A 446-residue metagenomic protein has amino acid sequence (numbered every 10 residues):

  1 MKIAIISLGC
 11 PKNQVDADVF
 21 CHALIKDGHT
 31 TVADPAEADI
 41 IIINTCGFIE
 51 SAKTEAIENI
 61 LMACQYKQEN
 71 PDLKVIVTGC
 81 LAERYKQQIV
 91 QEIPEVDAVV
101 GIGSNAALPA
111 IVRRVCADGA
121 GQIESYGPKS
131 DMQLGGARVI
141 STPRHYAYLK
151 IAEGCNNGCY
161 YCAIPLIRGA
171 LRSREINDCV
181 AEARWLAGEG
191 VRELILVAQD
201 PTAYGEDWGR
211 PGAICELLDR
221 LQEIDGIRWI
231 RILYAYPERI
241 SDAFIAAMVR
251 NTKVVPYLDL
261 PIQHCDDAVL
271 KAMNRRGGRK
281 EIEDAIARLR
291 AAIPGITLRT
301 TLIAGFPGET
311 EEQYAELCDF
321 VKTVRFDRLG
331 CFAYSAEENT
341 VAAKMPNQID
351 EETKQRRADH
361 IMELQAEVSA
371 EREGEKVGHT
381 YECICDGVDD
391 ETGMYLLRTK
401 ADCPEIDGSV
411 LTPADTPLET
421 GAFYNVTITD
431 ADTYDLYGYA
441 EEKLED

Functional and structural regions predicted by a protein language model:
M1-Y204, A243, M248, L258 (+7 more regions): Proteins enriched for Cys/Gly/acidic motifs involved in redox and nucleic-acid/cofactor modification
S7-L8, G158, C162-G169, I230-E238 (+4 more regions): Conserved strand-turn element in the central/C-terminal portion of the radical SAM core barrel that lines
C10, G205-G226, A272-R279, A336-E367: Radical SAM enzyme [4Fe-4S]-AdoMet core and its adjacent flexible, acidic and glycine-rich loops/tails across
G47-A52, V191-E216, R220, I224 (+3 more regions): Conserved glycine-rich "GG(E/T)P / GGGxP" loop and the immediately following alpha-helix in the radical SAM core
C179, L196, I232, L260 (+6 more regions): Conserved, mostly hydrophobic/aromatic
G188, C215, E223-I224, W229-I230 (+1 more regions): Radical SAM/AdoMet-radical enzyme domain recognition
G209-R220, D242-P256, E309-F326, E351-R356 (+1 more regions): Short, electropositive alpha-helical surface patch
K344-D446: Terminal RNA-binding accessory module
